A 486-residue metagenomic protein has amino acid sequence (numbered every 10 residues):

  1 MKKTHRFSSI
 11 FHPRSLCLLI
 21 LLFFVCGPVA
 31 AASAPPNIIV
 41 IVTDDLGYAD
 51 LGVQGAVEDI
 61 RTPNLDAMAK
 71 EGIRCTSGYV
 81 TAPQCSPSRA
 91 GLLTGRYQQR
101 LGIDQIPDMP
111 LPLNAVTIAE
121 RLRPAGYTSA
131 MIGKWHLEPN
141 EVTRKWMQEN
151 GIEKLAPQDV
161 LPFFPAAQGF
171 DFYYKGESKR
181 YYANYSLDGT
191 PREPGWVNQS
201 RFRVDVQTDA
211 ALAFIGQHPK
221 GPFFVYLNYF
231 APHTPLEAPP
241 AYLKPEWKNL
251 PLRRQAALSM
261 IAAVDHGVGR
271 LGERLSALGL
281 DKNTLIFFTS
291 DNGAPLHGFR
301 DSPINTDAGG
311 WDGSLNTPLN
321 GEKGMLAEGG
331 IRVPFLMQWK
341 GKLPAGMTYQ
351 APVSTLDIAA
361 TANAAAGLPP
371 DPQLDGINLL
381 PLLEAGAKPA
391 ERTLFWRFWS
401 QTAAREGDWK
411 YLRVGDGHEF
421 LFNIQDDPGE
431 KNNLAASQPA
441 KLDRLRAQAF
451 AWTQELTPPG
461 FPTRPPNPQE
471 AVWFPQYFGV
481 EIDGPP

Functional and structural regions predicted by a protein language model:
M1-K2, L19, P36, A440: Generic cytosolic/nucleocytoplasmic N-terminal low-complexity/intrinsically disordered segments
K2-C17: Bacterial N-terminal signal peptides that target proteins for export
K3, P28-A31: Post-cleavage N-terminal segment of exported redox proteins
S15-G27: Bacterial N-terminal signal peptides
A31-G415, E419, P428-A447, A451-Q454 (+2 more regions): Formylglycine-dependent sulfatase
N423: Catalytic Cys-His active-site segments of thiol-dependent hydrolases/isopeptidases
